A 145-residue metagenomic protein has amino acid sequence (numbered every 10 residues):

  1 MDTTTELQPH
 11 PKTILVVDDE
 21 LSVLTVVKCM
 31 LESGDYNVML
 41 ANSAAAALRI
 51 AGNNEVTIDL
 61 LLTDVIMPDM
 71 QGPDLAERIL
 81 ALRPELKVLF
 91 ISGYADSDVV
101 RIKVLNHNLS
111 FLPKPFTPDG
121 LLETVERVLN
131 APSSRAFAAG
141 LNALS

Functional and structural regions predicted by a protein language model:
V17-D18, A41, L61: Conserved sequence signature across two-component system core domains
T25-S33: Charged docking surfaces used in two-component/phosphorelay signaling
D35-N42, I50, L112: Short hydrophobic/Thr-rich beta-strand motif most characteristic of the beta2 strand and flanking loop of CheY-like
N42-A46, Q71-L75: Acidic catalytic/metal-coordinating carboxylates
D64: Active-site residues of response regulator receiver
M67: Receiver (REC) domain active-site loop signature in two-component systems and cognate sites in sensor histidine kinases
D74, R78-A81, L86-P113, D119 (+1 more regions): Alpha4 helix (beta4-alpha4-beta5 surface) of REC/receiver domains from two-component response regulators
S133-S145: CheY-like receiver
